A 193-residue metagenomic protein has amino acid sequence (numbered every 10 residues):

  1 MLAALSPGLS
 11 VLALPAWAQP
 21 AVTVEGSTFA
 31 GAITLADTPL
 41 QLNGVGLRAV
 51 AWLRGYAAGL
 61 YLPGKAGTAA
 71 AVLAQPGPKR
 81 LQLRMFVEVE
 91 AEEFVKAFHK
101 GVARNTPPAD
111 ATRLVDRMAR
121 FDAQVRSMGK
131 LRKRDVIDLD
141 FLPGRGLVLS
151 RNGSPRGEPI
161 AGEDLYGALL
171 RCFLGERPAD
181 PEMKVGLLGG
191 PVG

Functional and structural regions predicted by a protein language model:
M1-L2: N-terminal export leaders
A13-P15: N-terminal signal peptide c-region/cleavage motif recognized by signal peptidases
A18-Q75, P108: N-terminal secretory signal peptides
K65-G144: Mid-length scaffold segments of soluble, non-membrane domains
S150-P155: Short strand-turn-strand beta-turns centered on an Asx-Gly dipeptide
E158-P181: Flexible glycine-rich active-site/ligand-binding loops centered on an Asp-His dyad
P181-G193: Cysteine/selenocysteine-centered motifs that mediate thiol-based redox chemistry or coordinate metal-sulfur cofactors
